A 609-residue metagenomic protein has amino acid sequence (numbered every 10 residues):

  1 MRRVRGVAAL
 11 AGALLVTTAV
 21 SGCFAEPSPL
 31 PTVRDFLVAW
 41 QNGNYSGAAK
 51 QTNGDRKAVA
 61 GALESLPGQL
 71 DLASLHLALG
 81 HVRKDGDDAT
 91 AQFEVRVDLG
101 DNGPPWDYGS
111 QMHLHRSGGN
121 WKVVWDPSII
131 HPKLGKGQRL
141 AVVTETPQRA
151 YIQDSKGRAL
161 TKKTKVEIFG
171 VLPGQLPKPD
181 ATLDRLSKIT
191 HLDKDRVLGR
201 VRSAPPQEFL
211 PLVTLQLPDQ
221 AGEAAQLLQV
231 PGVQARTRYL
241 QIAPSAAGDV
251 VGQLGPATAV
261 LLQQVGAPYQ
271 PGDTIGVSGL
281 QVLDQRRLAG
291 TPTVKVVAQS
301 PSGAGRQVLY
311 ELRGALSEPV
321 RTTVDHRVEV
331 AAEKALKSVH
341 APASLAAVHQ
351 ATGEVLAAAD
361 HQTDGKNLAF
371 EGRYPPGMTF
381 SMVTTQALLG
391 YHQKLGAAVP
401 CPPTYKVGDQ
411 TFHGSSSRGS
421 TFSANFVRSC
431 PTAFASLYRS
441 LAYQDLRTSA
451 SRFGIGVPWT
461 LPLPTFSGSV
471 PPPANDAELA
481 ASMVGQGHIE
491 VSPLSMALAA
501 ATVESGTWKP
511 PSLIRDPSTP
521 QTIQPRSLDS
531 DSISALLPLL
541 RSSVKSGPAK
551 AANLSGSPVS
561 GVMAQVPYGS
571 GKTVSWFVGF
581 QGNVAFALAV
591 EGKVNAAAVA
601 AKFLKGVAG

Functional and structural regions predicted by a protein language model:
M1-L10: Bacterial N-terminal signal peptides that target proteins for export
V20-G22: C-terminal motif of bacterial Sec signal peptides marking the signal peptidase cleavage site
F24-E26: Bacterial signal peptide processing site
S28-P31, N44-Q92: Short solvent-exposed beta->alpha transition segments
K84-T144, L539-S542: Exposed beta-sheet edge and beta->alpha loop/turn motif
E94, H115, K122-D126, I130-P132 (+4 more regions): Small/polar-residue-rich segments within soluble enzyme cores
S300-L309, A341-R373, G377, A387-G592 (+1 more regions): Beta-lactam-recognizing serine transpeptidase/beta-lactamase-like catalytic domain environment
P301-A343: Conserved, well-ordered alpha-helix/loop/beta-strand core segments that scaffold catalytic motifs
